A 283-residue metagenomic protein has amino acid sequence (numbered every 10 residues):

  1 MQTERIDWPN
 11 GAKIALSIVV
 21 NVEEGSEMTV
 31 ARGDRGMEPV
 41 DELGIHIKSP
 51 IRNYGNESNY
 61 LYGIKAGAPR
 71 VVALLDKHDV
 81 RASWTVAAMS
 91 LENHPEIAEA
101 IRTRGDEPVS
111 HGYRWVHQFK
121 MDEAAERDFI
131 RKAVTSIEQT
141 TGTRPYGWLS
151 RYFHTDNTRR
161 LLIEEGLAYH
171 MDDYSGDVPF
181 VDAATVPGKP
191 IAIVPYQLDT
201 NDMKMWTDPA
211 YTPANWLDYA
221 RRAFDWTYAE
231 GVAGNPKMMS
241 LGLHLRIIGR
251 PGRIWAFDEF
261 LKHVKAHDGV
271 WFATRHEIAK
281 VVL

Functional and structural regions predicted by a protein language model:
M1-A192, L217-L241, I247-L283: Catalytic alpha-helical scaffold of carbohydrate-active enzymes acting on polysaccharides/glycoconjugates
V186-K204: A structural motif
D202-Y219: Binuclear metal-dependent hydrolase catalytic cores centered on His/Asp/Glu-rich metal-binding motifs
